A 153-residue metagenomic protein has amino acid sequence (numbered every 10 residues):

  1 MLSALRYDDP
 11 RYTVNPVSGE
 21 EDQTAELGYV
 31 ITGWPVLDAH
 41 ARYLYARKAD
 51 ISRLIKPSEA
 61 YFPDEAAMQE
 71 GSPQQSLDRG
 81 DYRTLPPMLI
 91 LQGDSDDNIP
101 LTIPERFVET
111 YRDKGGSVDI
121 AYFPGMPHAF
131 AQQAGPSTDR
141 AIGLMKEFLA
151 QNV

Functional and structural regions predicted by a protein language model:
M1-V153: Alpha/beta-hydrolase superfamily serine-hydrolase fold, recognizing
